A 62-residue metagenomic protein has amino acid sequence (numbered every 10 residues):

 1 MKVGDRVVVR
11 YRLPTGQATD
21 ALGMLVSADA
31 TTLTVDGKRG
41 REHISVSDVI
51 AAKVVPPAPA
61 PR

Functional and structural regions predicted by a protein language model:
M1-R62: Conserved RNA-binding domains used in RNP assembly and mRNA/RNA metabolism
